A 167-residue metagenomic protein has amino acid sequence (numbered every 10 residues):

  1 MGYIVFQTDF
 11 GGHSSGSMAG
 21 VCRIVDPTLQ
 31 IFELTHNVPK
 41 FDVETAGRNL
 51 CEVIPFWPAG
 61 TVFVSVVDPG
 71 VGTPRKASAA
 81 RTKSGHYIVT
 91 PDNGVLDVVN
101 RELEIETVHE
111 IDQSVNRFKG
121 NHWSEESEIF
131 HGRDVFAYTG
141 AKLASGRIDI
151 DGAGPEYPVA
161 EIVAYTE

Functional and structural regions predicted by a protein language model:
Y3, S15, D26-I31, P39-R48 (+2 more regions): Active-site histidine-anchored catalytic micro-motif
T8-G12: Short polar catalytic/cofactor-binding loops
S14-C22: Short, solvent-exposed amphipathic alpha-helices that sit in or adjacent to ligand/effector-binding or catalytic
S17, E33, N37-A46, D151-E161: N-terminal auxiliary interaction/assembly segments of multi-subunit proteins
G20-V21, N49-E52: Residue-level detector of alpha-helical secondary structure
V25-T28, V53-W57, E102, K142-I150: Change "in soluble alpha/beta enzymes" to "in soluble alpha/beta proteins
N121-E167: Anionic-ligand-binding alpha/beta catalytic cores of soluble enzymes and soluble regulatory domains that recognize
